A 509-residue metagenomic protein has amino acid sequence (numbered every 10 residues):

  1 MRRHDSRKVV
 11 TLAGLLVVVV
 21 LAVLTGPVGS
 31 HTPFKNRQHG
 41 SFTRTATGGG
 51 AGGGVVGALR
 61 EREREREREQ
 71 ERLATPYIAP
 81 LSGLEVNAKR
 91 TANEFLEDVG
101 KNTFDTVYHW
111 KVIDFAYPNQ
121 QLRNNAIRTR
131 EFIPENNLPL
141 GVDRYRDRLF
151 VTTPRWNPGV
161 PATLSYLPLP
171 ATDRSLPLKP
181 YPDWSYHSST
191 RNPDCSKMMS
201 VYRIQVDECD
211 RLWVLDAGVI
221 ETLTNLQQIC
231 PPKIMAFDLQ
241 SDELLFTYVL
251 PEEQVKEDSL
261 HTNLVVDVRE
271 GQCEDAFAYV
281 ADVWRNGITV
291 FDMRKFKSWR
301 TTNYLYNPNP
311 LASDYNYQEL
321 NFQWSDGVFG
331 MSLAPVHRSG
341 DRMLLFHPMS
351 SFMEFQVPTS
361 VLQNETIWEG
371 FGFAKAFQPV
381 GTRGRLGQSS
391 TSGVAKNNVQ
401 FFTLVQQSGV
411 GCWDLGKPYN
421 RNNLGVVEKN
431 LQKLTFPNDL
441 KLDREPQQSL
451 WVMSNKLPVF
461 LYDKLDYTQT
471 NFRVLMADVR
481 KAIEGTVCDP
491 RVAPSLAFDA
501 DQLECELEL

Functional and structural regions predicted by a protein language model:
Y77-T163, Y202-R203: Beta-strand-rich domains and repeat architectures in extracellular enzymes and scaffolds, especially beta-propellers
F104-E131, R174-S196, E243-S259, S298-Q323 (+3 more regions): Surface-exposed loop and turn segments in beta-propeller and other repeat-based domains that flank or scaffold
I133-Y145, T190-L212, E253-A278, P308-M343 (+5 more regions): Beta-rich, blade/repeat-based domains predominating in secreted/periplasmic proteins but also intracellular
L138, L167-E221, Q227, L245-E252: Blade-loop segments of beta-propeller domains
V151-R155, V214-A217, D275-W284, L344-S350 (+2 more regions): Conserved beta-strand positions in repeat-built beta-propeller and related beta-rich domains
A162-T172, I229-D242, F291-D292, D466-A482: Beta-propeller blade signature
L167-D173, Q240, M293-R300, Q356-G370 (+2 more regions): Short loop/turn segments immediately following beta-strands, especially the blade-tip and inter-blade linker loops
D439-L509: Blade-level signature of beta-propeller repeat domains, shared across WD40, Kelch, NHL, RCC1 and BNR/Asp-box propellers
